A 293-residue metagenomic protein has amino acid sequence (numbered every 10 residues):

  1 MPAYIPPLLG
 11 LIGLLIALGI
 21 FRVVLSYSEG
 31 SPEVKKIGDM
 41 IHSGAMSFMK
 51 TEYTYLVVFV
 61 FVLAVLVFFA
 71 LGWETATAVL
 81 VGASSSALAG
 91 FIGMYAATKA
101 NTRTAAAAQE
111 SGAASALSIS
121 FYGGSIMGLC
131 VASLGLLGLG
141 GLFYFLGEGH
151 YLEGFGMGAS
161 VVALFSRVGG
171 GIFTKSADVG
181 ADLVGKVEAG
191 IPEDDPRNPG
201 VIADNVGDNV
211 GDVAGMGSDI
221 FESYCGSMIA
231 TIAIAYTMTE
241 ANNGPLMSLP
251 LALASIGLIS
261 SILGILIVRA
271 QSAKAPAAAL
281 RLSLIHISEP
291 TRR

Functional and structural regions predicted by a protein language model:
M1-S288, R292-R293: Hydrophobic, small-residue-rich transmembrane alpha-helices and their short perimembrane loops in multi-pass membrane
